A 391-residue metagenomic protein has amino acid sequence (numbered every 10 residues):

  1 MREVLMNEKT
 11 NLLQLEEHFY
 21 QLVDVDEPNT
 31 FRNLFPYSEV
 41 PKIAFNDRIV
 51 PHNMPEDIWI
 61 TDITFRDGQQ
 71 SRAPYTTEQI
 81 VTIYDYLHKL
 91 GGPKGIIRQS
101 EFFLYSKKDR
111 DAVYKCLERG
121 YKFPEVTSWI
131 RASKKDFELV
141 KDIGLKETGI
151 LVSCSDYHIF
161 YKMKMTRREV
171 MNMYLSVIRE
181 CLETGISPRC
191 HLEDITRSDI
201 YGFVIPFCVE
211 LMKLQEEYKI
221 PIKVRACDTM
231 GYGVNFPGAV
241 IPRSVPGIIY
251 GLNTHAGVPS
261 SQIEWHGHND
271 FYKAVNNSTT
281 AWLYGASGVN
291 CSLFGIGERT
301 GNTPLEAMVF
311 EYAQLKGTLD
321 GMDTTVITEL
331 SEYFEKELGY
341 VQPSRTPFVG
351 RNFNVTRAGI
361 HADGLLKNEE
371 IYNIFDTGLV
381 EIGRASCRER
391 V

Functional and structural regions predicted by a protein language model:
R2-K134: N-terminal capping/small domains of soluble enzymes
T10-R66, T318-R390: A mid-to-C-terminal "edge-of-domain" accessory segment
P55-I60, A73-G95, K115, R119 (+3 more regions): Alpha/beta enzyme core
I60-I63, G95-F102, P124-I130, T148-I150 (+5 more regions): Hydrophobic faces of well-ordered beta-strands that scaffold small-molecule active sites in alpha/beta enzyme cores
R66, F103-K107, W129-S133, S153-S155 (+4 more regions): Active-site beta-loop-alpha junctions enriched in small/polar residues
A73, F102-F103, V126, I130 (+8 more regions): Hydrophobic alpha-helical scaffolding
Y105-S128, K134-D142, M165-E169, D199-F207 (+1 more regions): Active-site loop-helix segments enriched in His/Asp/Glu that coordinate and activate a nucleophilic water at divalent
M230-N373: Catalytic alpha/beta core domains of metabolic enzymes, predominantly
